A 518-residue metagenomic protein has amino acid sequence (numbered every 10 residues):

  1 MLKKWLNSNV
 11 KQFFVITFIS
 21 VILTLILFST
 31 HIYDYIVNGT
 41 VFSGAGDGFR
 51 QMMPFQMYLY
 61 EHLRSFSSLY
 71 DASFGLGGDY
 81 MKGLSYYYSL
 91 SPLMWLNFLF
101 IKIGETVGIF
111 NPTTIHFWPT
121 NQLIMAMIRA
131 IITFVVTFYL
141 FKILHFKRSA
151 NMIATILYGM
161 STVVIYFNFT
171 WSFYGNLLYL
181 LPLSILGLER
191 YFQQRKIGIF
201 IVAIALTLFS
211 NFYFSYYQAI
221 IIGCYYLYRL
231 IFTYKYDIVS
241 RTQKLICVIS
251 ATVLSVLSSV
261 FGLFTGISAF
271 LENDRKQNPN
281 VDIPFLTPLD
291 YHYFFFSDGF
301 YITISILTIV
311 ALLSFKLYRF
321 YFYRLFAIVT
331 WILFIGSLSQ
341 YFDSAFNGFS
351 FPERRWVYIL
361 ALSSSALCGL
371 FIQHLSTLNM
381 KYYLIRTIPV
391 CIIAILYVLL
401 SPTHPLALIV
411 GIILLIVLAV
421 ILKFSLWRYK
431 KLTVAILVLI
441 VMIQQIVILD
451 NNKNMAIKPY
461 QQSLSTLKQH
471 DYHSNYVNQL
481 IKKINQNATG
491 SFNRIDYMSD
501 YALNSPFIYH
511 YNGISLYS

Functional and structural regions predicted by a protein language model:
M1-Y35: Start-transfer (signal-anchor) and selected internal transmembrane alpha helices of multi-pass inner/ER membrane
L23-T133, I156-N168, S172-L177, L271 (+2 more regions): Membrane-interface coil-to-helix junctions
R50, P54-L59, L90-F98, Q243-Y358 (+1 more regions): Periplasmic/ER-lumenal interhelical loops and adjacent helix-loop junctions in multi-pass membrane proteins
G83-Y86, P119-I132, T155-I185, F209-Q218 (+4 more regions): Membrane-interface micro-motifs in multi-pass membrane enzymes
M125-I143, S149-F192, K196-F232, K244-I267 (+3 more regions): Membrane-embedded helix bundles of polyisoprenyl
T133-F141, L180-F192, I220-Y228, V310-A311 (+2 more regions): Transmembrane alpha-helical segments
F214, I328-F334, N347-H470: Contiguous transmembrane helix-bundle modules in multi-pass membrane proteins
P405, V434-S518: Soluble catalytic regions of membrane-associated enzymes that act on cell-envelope and secretory-pathway components
